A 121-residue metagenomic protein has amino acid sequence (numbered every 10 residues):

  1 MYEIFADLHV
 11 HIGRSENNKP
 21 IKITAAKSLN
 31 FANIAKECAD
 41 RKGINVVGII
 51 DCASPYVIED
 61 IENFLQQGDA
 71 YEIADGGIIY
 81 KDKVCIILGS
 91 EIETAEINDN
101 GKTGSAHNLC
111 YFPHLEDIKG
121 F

Functional and structural regions predicted by a protein language model:
Y2-I4, G43-N45, D82-I86: Short, well-ordered coil/turn segments that N-cap beta-strands
F5-S15, C52: Histidine-centered catalytic micro-motifs
H9, I50, I87-E91: A cross-family glycoside hydrolase active-site/sugar-binding cleft signature
I12-R14, Y56, E96: Feature marks short, surface-exposed loop/turn motifs that line or immediately flank catalytic pockets and channel
I12-S28: Acidic/histidine-rich helix-loop elements that form or flank divalent-metal/phosphate-binding sites at the catalytic
A25-A35, Q66-I73: Well-ordered, non-membrane alpha-helical segments in soluble/globular domains
K36-P55: Divalent metal-dependent hydrolysis catalytic cores, especially in the metallo-beta-lactamase
I58-F121: Extended substrate/RNA-proximal surfaces in nucleic-acid metabolism proteins
